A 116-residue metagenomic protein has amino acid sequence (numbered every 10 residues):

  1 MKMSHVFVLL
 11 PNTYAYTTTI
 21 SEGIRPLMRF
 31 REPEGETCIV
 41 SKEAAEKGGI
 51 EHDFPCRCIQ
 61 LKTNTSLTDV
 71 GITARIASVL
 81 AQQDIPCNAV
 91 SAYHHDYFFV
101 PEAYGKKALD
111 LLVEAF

Functional and structural regions predicted by a protein language model:
M1-V79, V113: Regulatory modules associated with amino-acid/nitrogen control
R25-L27, D84-A89: A short linear hydrophobic-aromatic micro-motif
F30-P33, V90-H94: Short glycine-enriched loop/turn motifs at secondary-structure junctions
G35-V40, H94-P101: A generic structural motif
S41-A45, P101-K106: Helix N-cap motif at beta-to-alpha junctions
R57-I59, Q83, D96: Generic beta-strand structural signal
I76-Q83, H94: Internal alpha/beta core interface subdomains
S91-H95, Y104-G105, E114-F116: Structural preference for solvent-exposed beta-strand-turn elements and adjacent flexible terminal/loop segments within
